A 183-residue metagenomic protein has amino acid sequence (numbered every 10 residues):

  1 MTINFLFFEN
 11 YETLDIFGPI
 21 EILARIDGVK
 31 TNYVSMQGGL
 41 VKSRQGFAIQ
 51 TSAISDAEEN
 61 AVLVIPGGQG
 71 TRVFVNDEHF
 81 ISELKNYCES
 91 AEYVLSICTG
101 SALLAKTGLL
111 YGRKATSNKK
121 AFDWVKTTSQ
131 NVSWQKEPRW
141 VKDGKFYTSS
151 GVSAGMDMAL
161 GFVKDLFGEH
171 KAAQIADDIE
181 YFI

Functional and structural regions predicted by a protein language model:
M1-V94, S101-K106, G112, D123 (+3 more regions): Extended, subdomain-level signal for the structured scaffold at the beginning of enzyme domains
T51, T116-S117, T148: Ser/Thr-centric signal marking residues that sit in or immediately flank functional binding/regulatory motifs
S96-I97, S117-N118: Replace "coordinates the UDP/GDP/TDP-sugar" with "coordinates nucleotide-activated sugar donors
G108-L109, K145: A broad detector of the eukaryotic-type serine/threonine protein kinase catalytic domain
K119, V152-S153: Alpha-helix N-cap/helix-start capping motif
E137-K145: Glycine/charged-rich beta-loop-alpha catalytic/anionic-binding loops adjacent to active sites
K145-G151: A short glycine-threonine-serine/GTX helix/turn-capping micro-motif
